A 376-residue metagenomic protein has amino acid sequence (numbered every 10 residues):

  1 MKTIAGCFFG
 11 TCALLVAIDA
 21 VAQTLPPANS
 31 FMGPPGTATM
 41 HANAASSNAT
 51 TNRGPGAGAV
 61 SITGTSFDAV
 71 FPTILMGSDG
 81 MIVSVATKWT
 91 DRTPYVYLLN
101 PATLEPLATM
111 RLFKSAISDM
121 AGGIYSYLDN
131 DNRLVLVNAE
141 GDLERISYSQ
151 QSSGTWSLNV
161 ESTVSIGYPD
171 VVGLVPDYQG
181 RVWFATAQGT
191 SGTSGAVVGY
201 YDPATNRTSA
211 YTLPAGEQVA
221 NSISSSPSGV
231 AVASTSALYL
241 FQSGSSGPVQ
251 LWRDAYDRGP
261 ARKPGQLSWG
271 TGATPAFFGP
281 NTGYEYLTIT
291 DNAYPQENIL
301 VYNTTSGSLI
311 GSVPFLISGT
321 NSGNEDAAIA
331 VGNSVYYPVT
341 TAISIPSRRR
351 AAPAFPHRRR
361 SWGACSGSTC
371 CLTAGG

Functional and structural regions predicted by a protein language model:
V21-L112, G123, D131: Sequence/structural signature of beta-propeller modules and their immediately flanking N-terminal secretory/stalk
F67-M76, K114-L128, I166-V175, G216-P227 (+2 more regions): Repeated scaffold domains used in trafficking and secretory/extracellular systems, primarily beta-propellers
I82-V85, R133-V137, R181-A185, G229-V232 (+3 more regions): Conserved beta-propeller blade signature
A86-W89, V137-E140, Y148, T186-G189 (+5 more regions): Short loop/turn segments immediately following the C-termini of beta-strands
T87-K88, Q188-G192, P338-W362: Short, conserved, GDST-rich strand-edge loop motifs in beta-rich repeat architectures
R111-S118, N159-I166, A215, L251-S268 (+1 more regions): Surface-exposed loop and turn segments in beta-propeller and other repeat-based domains that flank or scaffold
I117-G122, E140-D142, S147-Q179, A185-G189 (+3 more regions): Asp-box/WD-like beta-propeller blade repeats and closely related beta-sheet repeat scaffolds
V197-D202, I299-S306, A352-C371: Beta-propeller blade signature
